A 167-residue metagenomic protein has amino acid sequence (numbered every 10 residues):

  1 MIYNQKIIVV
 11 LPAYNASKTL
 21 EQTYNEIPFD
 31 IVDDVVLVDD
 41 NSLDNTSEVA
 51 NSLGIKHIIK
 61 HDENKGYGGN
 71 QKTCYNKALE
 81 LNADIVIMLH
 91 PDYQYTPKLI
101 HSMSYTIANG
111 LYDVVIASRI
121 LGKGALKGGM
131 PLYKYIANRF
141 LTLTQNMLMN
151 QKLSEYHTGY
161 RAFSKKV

Functional and structural regions predicted by a protein language model:
K6-I8: Cell-envelope/extracellular polymer assembly enzymes that use nucleotide-activated donors
A13, V38-D40, H61: Conserved sequence signature across two-component system core domains
Y14-F29: Short, well-formed alpha-helical segments that are part of the catalytic scaffolds of diverse glycosyltransferases
A16-T19, S42, T96: Donor nucleotide-sugar binding loop of glycosyltransferases
D39-S47: A conserved acidic beta->alpha catalytic loop
N41, G66, Q94: A short, conserved beta-strand element in the Rossmann-like catalytic core that flanks the donor/metal-binding loop
H61-E63, Y67-E80, P97-V167: Acceptor/aglycone-binding surface of glycosyltransferases and processive sugar-polymer synthases
A83-Q94: Short beta-strand-to-loop acidic/aromatic patch adjacent to the donor-nucleotide binding site
